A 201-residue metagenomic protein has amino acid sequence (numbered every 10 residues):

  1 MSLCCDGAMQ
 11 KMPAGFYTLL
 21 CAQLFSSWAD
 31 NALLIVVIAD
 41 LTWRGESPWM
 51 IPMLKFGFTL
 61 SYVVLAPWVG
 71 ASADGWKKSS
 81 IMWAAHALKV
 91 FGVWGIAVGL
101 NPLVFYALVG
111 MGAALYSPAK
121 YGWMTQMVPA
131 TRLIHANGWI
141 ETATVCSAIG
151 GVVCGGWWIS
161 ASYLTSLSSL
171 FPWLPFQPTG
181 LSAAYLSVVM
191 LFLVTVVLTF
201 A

Functional and structural regions predicted by a protein language model:
M12-L20, P48, G99, L103: Primarily residues marking transmembrane-helix entry/exit sites
Y17-L34, K55-K89, F105-S160, L198-A201: Substrate-agnostic recognition of the 12-TM MFS/MFS-like secondary transporter fold
V36-W43, G95-V98, G150-L186, L191: Transmembrane alpha-helix termini and helix-breaking/packing motifs in multi-pass membrane transporters
V36-Y62: Extracellular/periplasmic helix-loop-helix junction of adjacent transmembrane segments in MFS-like secondary
E46-S47, K77-K78, P129, Y163 (+1 more regions): A helix-boundary/kink motif common to multi-pass secondary transporters, especially Major Facilitator Superfamily
I51, I81, A136, A183-S187 (+1 more regions): Alpha-helical transmembrane segments of multi-pass secondary-active solute transporters
A87-N101: C-terminal ends and interior cores of transmembrane alpha-helices in multi-pass membrane transporters/permeases
V90-F91, V189-V196: Small-residue-rich packing faces within the transmembrane alpha-helices of Major Facilitator Superfamily
